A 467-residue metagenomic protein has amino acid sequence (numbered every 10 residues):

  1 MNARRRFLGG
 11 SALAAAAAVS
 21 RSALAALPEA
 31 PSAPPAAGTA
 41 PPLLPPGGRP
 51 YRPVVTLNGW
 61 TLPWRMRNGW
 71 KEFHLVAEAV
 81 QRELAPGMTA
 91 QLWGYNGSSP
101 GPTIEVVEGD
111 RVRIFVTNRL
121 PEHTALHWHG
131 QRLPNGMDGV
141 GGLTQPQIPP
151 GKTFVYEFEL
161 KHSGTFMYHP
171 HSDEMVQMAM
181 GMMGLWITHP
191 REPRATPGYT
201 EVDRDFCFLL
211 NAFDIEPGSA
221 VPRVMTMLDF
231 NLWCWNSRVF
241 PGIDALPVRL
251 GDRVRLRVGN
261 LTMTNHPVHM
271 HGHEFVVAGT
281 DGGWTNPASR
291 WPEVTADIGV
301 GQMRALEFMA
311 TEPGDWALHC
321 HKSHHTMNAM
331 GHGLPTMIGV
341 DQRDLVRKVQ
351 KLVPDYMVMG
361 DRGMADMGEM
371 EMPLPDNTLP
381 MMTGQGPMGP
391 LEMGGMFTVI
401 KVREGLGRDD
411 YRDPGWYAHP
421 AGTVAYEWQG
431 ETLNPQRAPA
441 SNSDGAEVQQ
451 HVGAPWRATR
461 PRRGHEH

Functional and structural regions predicted by a protein language model:
N2-H467: Copper-binding active sites and cupredoxin-like electron-transfer domains, recognizing His/Cys-rich ligand loops
